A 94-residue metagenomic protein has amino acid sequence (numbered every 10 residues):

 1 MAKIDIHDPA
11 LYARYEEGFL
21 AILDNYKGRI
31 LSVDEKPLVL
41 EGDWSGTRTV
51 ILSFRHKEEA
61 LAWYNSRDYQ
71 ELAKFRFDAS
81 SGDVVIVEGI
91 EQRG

Functional and structural regions predicted by a protein language model:
M1-T49, S53-A62, E88-G94: Short S/T/G/P-rich N-terminal loop/turn motif that feeds into the first structured element of a domain
A13, S66-Y69: Short alpha-helix boundary/capping motifs
L61, D68-V85: C-terminal structural segments of small proteins and small subunits
